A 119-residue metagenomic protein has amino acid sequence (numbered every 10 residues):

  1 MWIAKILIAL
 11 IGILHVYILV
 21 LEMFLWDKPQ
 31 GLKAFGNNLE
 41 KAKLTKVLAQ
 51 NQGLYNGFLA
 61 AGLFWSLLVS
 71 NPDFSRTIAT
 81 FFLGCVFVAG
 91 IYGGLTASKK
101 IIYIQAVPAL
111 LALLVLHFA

Functional and structural regions predicted by a protein language model:
W2-F24: N-terminal signal-anchor transmembrane alpha helix
M23-G31, N71, S98, I102 (+1 more regions): Transmembrane helix-loop junctions in multipass membrane proteins, especially transporters and channels
M23-T45: Cytosolic, membrane-interface loops and tails of multi-pass inner-membrane proteins
A42-F58: Interfacial helix-start motif at the membrane-water boundary
G53-G93: Mid-chain, well-packed structural core segment of small domains
F81-L111: C-terminal structural segments of small proteins and small subunits
L113-A119: Juxtamembrane boundary at the C-terminal end of a transmembrane helix
